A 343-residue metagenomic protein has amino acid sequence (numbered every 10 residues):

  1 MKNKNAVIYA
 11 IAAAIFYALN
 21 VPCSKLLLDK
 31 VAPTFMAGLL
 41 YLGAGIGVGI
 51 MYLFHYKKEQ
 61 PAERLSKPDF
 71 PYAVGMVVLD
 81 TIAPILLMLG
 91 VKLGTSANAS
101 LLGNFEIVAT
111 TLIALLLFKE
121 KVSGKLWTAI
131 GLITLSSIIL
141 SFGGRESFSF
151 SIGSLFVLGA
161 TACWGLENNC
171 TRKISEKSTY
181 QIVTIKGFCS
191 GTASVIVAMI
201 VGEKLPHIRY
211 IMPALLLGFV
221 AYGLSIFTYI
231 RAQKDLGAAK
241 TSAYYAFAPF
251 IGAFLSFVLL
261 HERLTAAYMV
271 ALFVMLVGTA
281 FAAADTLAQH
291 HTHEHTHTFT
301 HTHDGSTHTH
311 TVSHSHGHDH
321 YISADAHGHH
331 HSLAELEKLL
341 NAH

Functional and structural regions predicted by a protein language model:
M1-L40, E146-K173: Glycine-/small-residue-enriched transmembrane alpha-helix faces in small-molecule transporters and effluxers
A10-I11, S66-A73, V122-T134, G153-S154 (+2 more regions): Cytoplasmic-side transmembrane-helix entry/capping segments in multi-pass membrane proteins
A12-A14, A37-L39, A99-I107, T171-G191 (+1 more regions): Helix-helix packing/entry segments at the starts of transmembrane helices
F16-V21, Y56-A97, G103, I139 (+1 more regions): Specific transmembrane alpha-helical segments of multi-pass solute transporters/efflux pumps, especially DMT/EamA
L27, M36, L40, G90 (+6 more regions): Hydrophobic/aromatic residues within transmembrane alpha-helices of multi-pass small-molecule transporters
K30-I82, A109, C163-E167, T184-G202 (+1 more regions): Transmembrane alpha-helices of multi-pass small-molecule transport proteins
A32-A44, L89-E106, F150-A162, I208-Y222: Structural signature of hydrophobic alpha-helical transmembrane segments
V48, I113, L117, V122-F142 (+6 more regions): Hydrophobic transmembrane alpha-helices of multi-pass small-molecule transport proteins
